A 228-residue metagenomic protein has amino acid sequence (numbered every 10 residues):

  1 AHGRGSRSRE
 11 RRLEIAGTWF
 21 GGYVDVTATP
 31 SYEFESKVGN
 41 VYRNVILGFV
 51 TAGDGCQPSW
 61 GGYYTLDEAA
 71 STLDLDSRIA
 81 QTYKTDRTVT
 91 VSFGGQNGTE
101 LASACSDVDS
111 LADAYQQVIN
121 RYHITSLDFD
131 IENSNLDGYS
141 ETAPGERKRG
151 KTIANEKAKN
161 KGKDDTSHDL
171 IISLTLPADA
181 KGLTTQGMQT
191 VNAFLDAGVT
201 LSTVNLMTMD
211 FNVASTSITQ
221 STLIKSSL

Functional and structural regions predicted by a protein language model:
A1-E14: Low-complexity, Pro/Ser/Thr-rich intrinsically disordered segments of extracellular/cell-surface proteins
E14-L228: Chitinase-like catalytic core of GlcNAc-active glycosidases
